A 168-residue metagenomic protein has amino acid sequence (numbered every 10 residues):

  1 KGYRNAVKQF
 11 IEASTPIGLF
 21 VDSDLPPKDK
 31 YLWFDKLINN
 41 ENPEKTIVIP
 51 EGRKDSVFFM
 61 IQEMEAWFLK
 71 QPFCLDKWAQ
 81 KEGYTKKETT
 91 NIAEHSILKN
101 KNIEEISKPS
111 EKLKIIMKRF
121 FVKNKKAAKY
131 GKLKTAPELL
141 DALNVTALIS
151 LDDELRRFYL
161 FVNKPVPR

Functional and structural regions predicted by a protein language model:
Y3-G18, S23-R168: C-terminal accessory helical subdomains adjacent to catalytic cores in phosphodiester- and nucleotide-handling enzymes
